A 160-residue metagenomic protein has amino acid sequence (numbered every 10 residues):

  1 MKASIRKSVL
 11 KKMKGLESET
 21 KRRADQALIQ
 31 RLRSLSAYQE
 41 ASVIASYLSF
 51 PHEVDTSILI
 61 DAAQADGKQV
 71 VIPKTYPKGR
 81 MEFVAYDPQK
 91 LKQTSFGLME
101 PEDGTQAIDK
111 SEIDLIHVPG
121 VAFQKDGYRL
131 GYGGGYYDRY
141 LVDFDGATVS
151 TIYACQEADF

Functional and structural regions predicted by a protein language model:
M1-E112: N-terminal active-site beta-alpha-beta segment that forms phosphate/nucleotide-binding and substrate-recognition loops
E82-F160: Conserved phosphate- and dinucleotide-binding cores of soluble alpha/beta proteins, encompassing both enzyme active
